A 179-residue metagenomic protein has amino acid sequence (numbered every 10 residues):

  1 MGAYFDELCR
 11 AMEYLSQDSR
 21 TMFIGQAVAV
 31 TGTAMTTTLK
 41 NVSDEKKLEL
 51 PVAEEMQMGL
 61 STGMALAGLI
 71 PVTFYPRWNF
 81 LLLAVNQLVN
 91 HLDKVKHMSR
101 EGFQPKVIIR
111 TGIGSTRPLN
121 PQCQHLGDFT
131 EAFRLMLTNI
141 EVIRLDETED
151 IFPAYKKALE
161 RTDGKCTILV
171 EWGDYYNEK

Functional and structural regions predicted by a protein language model:
M1-K179: Thiamine diphosphate
